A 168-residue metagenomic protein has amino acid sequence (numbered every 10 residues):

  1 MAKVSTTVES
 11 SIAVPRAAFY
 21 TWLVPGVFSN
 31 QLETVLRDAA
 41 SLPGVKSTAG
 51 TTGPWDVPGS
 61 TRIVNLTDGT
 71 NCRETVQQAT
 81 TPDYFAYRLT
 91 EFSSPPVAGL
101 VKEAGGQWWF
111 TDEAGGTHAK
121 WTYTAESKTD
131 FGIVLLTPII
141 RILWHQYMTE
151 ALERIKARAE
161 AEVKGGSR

Functional and structural regions predicted by a protein language model:
M1-P54: Hydrophobic ligand-binding cavity/cleft-lining segments
K3, P82-Y84, A114-H118: A generic structural signal for beta-strand entry/edge sites
V4, D68, K102: Short, glycine/acidic-rich beta->alpha junctions
V8-S10, C72-Q78, E103-D112: Hydrophobic/aromatic beta-strand elements that line small-molecule binding cavities or substrate pockets in beta-rich
A17, T21, G115, E153 (+1 more regions): Replace "anionic and nucleotidyl ligands
N30, S41-G99, E150, R154-R158 (+1 more regions): Glycine-rich portal/gate segments that line the openings of hydrophobic small-molecule binding cavities
L89, S93-T149, G166-S167: Beta-strand/loop substructures that line and gate deep hydrophobic ligand-binding cavities in soluble
